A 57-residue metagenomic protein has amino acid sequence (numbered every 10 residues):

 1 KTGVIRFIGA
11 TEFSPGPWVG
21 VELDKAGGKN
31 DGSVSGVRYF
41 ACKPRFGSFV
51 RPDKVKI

Functional and structural regions predicted by a protein language model:
K1-I57: Ser/Thr/Pro-rich, acidic low-complexity intrinsically disordered regulatory segments
